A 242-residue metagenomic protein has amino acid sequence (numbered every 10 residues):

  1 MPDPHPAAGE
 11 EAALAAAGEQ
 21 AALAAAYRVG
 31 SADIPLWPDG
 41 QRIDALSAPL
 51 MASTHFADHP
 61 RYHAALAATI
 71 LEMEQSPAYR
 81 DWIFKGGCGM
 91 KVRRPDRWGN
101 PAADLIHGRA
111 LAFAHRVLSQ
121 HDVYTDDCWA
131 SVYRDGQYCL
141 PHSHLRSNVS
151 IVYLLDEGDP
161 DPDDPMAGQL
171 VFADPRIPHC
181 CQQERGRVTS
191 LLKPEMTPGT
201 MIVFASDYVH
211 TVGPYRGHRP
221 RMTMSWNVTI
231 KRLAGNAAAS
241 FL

Functional and structural regions predicted by a protein language model:
M1-P6: N-terminal acidic, proline/glycine-rich, low-complexity intrinsically disordered segments
L14-A15, E19-L118, Y138: Non-heme Fe(II)/2-oxoglutarate
L118-C128: A short coil-to-beta-strand element that immediately follows conserved catalytic motifs
D127-V203, I230, A234-F241: Catalytic core of non-heme Fe(II) oxygenases with the double-stranded beta-helix
C139-H142, H210-G217: Short beta-strand His + acidic residue motifs that chelate non-heme Fe in jelly-roll/DSBH and cupin folds
G168, M222-M224: Extracytoplasmic/periplasmic beta-strand context in beta-sandwich domains, especially the cupredoxin/COX2 CuA-binding
Y215, P220-M222, N236: Extracellular and organelle-lumenal recognition/adhesion modules and their flexible linkers in secreted
